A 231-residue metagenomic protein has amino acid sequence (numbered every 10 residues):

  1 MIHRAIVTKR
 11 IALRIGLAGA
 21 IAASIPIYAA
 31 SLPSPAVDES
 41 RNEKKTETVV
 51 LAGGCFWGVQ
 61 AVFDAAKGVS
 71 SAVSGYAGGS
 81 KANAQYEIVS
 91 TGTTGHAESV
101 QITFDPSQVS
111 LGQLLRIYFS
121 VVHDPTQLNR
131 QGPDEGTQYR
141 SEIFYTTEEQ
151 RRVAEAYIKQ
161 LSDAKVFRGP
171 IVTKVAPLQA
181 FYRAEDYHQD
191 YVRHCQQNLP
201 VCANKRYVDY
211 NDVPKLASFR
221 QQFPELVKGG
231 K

Functional and structural regions predicted by a protein language model:
I2-H3, R14, I25-K231: Flexible coil/turn and secondary-structure edge motifs
V7-T8, A12-L17: N-terminal export leaders
G19-I25: Hydrophobic core
